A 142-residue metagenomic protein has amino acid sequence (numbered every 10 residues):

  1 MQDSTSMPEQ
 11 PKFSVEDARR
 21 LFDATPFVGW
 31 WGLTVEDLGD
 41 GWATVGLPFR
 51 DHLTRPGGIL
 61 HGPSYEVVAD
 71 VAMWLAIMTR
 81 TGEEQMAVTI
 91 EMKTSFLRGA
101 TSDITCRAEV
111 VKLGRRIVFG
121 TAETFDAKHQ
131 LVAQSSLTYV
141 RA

Functional and structural regions predicted by a protein language model:
M1-A142: Terminal targeting signals and extreme-terminal segments of soluble enzymes
